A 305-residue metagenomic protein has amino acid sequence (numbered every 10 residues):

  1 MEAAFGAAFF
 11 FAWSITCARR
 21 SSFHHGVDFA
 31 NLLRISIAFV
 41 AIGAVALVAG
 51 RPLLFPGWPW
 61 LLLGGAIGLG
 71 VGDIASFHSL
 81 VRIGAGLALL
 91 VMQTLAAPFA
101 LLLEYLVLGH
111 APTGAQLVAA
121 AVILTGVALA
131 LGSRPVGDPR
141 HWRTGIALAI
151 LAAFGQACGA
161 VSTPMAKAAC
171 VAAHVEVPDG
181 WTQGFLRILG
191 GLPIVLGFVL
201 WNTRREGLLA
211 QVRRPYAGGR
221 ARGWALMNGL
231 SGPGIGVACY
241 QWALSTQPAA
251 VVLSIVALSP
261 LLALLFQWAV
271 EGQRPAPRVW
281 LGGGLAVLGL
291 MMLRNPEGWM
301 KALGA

Functional and structural regions predicted by a protein language model:
M1-F29, L33-G64, I74-I83, G132-I150 (+6 more regions): Membrane-interface interhelical linkers
W13, V71, P98-F99, C158 (+2 more regions): Residue positions within transmembrane alpha-helices of multi-pass solute transporters
S14-R19, S76-F77, A88, A100 (+5 more regions): Interfacial helix-capping/hinge residues at the ends of transmembrane alpha-helices
A30-N31, A88, Q183, V252: Juxtamembrane helix-start motifs in multi-pass secondary transporters
S36-I42, V91-L106, A121, L189-G190 (+3 more regions): Alpha-helical transmembrane segments of compact multi-pass small-molecule transporters, enriched in specific families
I37-I42, L101-Y105, G114-R134, R278-E297: Hydrophobic transmembrane alpha-helices of multi-pass small-molecule transport proteins
I67-G72, V122-G132, S259-L264: Alpha-helical transmembrane segments and their membrane-interface exit regions
R82-T94, G114-L117, T246-L258, W280: Replace "multi-pass membrane enzymes" with "multi-pass membrane proteins
